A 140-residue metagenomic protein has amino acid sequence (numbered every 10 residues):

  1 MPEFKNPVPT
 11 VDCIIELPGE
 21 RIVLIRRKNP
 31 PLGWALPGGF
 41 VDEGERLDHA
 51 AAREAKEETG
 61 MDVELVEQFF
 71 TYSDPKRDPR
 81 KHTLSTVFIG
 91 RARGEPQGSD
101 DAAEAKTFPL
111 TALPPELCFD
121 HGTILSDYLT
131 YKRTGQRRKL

Functional and structural regions predicted by a protein language model:
M1-I22: Conserved N-terminal beta-strand and adjoining loop/helix that marks the start of the Nudix/MutT-like hydrolase domain
V8-D12, T83-V87, G122: Short hydrophobic/aromatic beta-strand or adjacent loop that forms the aromatic wall/cage of a ligand/substrate-binding
I15-E16, L24, G90, T107: Conserved hydrophobic "DFG−1" position in protein kinase catalytic cores
L17-E57: Conserved Nudix-box catalytic region and its N-terminal flanking loop in Nudix hydrolases and closely related
M61-F70: A short coil-to-beta-strand element that immediately follows conserved catalytic motifs
Y72-P96, Y128-L129: Active-site-adjacent beta-strand/loop module that shapes the phosphate/pyrophosphate-binding cleft
V87-I89, Q97-T130: NUDIX/MutT-family hydrolases
T130-L140: Acidic/histidine-enriched, glycine/proline-rich intrinsically disordered or flexible terminal extensions
